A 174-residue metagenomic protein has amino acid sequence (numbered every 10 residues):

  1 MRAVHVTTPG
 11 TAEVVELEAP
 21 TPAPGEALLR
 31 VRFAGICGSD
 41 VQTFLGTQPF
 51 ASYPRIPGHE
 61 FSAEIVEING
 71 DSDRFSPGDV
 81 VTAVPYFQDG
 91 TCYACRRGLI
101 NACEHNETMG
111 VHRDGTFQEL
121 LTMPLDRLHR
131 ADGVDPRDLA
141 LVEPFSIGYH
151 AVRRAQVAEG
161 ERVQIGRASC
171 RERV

Functional and structural regions predicted by a protein language model:
R2, E26-L28, R162: Residues that mark the start of a beta-strand
H5, F44-L45: Short, acidic/hydrophobic/Gly-rich beta-strand patch recurrent on exposed beta strands that often constitutes part
T8-G10, A23: Residue-level recognition of beta-strand termini and adjacent short loop/turns
T11-E18: Short glycine/threonine/proline-enriched tight-turn/helix- or strand-capping micro-motif at secondary-structure
P20-A34, T47-Y93, D132-V134: Glycine-rich beta-strand-centered segment in the early N-terminal region that forms part of a ligand/cofactor-binding
S39-Q42: Cytochrome P450 core scaffold surrounding the K-helix E-X-X-R motif and the conserved "meander" helix-loop region
D89-Q164: NAD(P)H dinucleotide-binding glycine-rich loop of Rossmann-like/cofactor-binding domains, especially the beta1-alpha1
I165-V174: Residue-level detector of conserved catalytic or cofactor/ligand-binding positions in enzyme active sites
